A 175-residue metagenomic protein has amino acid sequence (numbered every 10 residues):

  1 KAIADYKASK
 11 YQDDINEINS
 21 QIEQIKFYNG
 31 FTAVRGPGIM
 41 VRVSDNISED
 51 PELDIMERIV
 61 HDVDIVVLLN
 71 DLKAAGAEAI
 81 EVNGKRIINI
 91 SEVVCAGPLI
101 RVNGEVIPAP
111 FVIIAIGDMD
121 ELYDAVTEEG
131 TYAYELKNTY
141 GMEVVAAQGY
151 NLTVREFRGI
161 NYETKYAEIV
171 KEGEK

Functional and structural regions predicted by a protein language model:
K1-R42: Juxtamembrane "stalk/linker" segments
K10, A33, M56-D64, A146: Extracytoplasmic/periplasmic, Sec-exported soluble proteins
S20, V34-G38, A75, V82 (+4 more regions): Extracytoplasmic
K26, D45-I47, R86, R158: Short, well-ordered turn and helix-capping elements at secondary-structure junctions
Y28-F31, R101-N103, M142-E143: A generic local secondary-structure boundary/capping motif
R42, I114, T153-R155: Residues in well-ordered beta-strands of folded domains
I47-Y134: Soluble extracytoplasmic domains of inner/organellar membrane proteins
D120-K175: Extracytoplasmic/luminal low-complexity segments enriched in Pro/Gly and acidic/polar residues that act as flexible
